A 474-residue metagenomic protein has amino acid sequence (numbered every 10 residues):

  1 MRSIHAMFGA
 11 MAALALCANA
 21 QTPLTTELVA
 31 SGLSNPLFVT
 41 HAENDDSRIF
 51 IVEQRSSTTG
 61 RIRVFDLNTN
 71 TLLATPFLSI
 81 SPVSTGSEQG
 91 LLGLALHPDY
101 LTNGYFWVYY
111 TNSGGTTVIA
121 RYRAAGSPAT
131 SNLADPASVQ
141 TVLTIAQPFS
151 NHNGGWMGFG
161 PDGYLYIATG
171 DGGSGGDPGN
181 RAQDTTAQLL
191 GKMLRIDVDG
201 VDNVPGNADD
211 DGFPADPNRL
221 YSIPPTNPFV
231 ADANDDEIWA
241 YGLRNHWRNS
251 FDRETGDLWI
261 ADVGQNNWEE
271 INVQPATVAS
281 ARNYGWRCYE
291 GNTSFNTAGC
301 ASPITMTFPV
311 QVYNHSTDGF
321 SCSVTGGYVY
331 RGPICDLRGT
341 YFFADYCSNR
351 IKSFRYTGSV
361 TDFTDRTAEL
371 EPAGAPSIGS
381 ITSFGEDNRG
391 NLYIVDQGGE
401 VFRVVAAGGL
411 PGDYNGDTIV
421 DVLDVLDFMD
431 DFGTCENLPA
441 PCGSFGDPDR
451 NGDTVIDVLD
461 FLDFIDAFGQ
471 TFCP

Functional and structural regions predicted by a protein language model:
M1-F8: Bacterial N-terminal signal peptides that target proteins for export
A10-A20: Hydrophobic h-region of N-terminal signal peptides that target proteins for export in Gram-negative bacteria
Q21-G176, R248-F251, G256-W268, F320-G358 (+2 more regions): Acidic, Gly/Ser/Thr-rich repeat motifs that build Ca2+-stabilized beta-propeller blades
L28, P76, T141, P228 (+3 more regions): Conserved beta-strand positions that form and line the central face of beta-propeller blades
L37, G379-S383: Repeated scaffold domains used in trafficking and secretory/extracellular systems, primarily beta-propellers
V52, S57, Q89-L91, D99-L101 (+2 more regions): Beta-propeller domain segments
T382-L410, A467-C473: A recurrent domain-boundary module in secreted/ectodomain proteins
A407-P474: Cellulosome-associated attachment modules in secreted, modular CAZymes
